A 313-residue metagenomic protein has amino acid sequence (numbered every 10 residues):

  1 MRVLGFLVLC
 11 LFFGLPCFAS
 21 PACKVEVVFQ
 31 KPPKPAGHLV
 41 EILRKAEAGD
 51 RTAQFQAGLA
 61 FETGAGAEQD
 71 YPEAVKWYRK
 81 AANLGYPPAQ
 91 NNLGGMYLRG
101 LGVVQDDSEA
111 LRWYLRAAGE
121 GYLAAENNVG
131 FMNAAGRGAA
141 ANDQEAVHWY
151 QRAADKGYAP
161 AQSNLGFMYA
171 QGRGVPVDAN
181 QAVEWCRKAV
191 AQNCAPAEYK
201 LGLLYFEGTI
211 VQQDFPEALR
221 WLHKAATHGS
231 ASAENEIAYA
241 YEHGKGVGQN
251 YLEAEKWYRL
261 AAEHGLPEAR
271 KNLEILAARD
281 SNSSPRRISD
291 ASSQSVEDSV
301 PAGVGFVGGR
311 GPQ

Functional and structural regions predicted by a protein language model:
G5-P16: Bacterial N-terminal signal peptides
C17-Q56, V296-Q313: N-terminal leader/linker segments that initiate helical-solenoid repeat arrays
A22-V27, L260-Q313: Terminal, low-structured helical/coil segments at or just beyond the last alpha-helical repeat
E47-D50, T63-A65, D70, N83-Y86 (+14 more regions): Short helix-capping/linker turns of helical repeat alpha-solenoids
F55, N91, R112, N127 (+7 more regions): TPR/TPR-like alpha-solenoid signature
Q56-T63, A67, N92-R99, V103 (+6 more regions): Hydrophobic face of amphipathic alpha-helices that form TPR/SEL1-like repeat modules and related alpha-solenoid
